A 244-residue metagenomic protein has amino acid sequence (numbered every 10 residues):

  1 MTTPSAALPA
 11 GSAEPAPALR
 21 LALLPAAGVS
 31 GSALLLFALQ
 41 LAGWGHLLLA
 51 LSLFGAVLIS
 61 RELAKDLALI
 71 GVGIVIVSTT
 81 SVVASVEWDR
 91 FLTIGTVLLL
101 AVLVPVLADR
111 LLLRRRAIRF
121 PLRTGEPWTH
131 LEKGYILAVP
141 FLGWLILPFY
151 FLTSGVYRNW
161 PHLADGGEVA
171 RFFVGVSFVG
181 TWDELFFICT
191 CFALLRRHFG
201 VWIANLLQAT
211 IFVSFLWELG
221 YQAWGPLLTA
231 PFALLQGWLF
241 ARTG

Functional and structural regions predicted by a protein language model:
T2-L19, R116-H130: Membrane-interfacial, low-structure loops and terminal tails that flank and connect transmembrane helices in multi-pass
T2-P4, A16-V29, L41-E62, P161 (+1 more regions): Hydrophobic, membrane-facing alpha-helical anchors
A16-L35, L69-V77, I136-L145, N205-L207: Alpha-helical transmembrane segments
A26-L34, L49-A56, G73-S81, F186 (+3 more regions): Hydrophobic, membrane-inserted alpha-helices
L34-L113: Alpha-helical transmembrane segments in multi-pass membrane proteins
G45-H46, G143-G244: Transmembrane helix-loop-helix hairpins at the membrane interface of multi-pass integral membrane proteins
V57-A68, P121-T129, L195-F199: Membrane-interface helix-boundary motifs at transmembrane edges
V86-L98, P105-V179: Juxtamembrane helix-loop-helix connectors linking adjacent transmembrane helices in multi-pass membrane enzymes
